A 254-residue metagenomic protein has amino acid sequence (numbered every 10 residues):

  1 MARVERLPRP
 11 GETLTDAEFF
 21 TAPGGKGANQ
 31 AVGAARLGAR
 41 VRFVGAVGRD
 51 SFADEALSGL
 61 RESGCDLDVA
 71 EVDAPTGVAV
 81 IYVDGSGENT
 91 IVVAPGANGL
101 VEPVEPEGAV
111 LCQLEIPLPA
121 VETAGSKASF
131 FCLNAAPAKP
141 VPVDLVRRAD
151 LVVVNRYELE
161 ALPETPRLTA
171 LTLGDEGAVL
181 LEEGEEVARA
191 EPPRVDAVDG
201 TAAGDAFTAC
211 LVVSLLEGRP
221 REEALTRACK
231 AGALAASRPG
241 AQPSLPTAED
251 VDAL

Functional and structural regions predicted by a protein language model:
M1-V44, A53-E55, A197, A241: Glycine-rich phosphate/adenosyl-contacting loop at the front of the ribokinase-like
E18, A94, E191-P192: Short clusters of small/polar residues that mark proteolytic maturation junctions
A28-V32, S126, R147, E222 (+1 more regions): A broad detector of short, well-ordered amphipathic alpha-helices that serve as recognition/interaction surfaces
V32-R40, V83, S214-G218: Alpha-helix C-terminal capping segments
R42, L57-E71, A79-E186: Ribokinase/PfkB-type carbohydrate-kinase core domain
E164-L254: Conserved phosphate-binding/catalytic region of the ribokinase-like
